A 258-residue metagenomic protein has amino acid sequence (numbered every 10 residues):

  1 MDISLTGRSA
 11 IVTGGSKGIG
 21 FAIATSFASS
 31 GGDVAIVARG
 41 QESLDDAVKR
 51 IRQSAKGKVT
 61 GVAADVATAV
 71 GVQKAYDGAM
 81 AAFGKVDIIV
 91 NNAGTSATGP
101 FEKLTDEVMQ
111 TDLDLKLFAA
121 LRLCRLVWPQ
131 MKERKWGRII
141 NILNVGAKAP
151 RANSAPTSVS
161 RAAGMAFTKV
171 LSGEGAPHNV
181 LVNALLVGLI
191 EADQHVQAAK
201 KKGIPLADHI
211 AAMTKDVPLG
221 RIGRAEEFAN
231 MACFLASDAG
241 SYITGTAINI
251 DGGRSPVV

Functional and structural regions predicted by a protein language model:
M1-I3, I19, A149, C233 (+1 more regions): Short C-terminal tail/terminal secondary-structure segment of NAD(P)H-dependent dehydrogenase/reductase domains
S9, S16-G18: Conserved glycine-rich cofactor-binding loop
Q73, D77, S96-Q110, N153-P156: Conserved mid-core segment of classical short-chain dehydrogenase/reductases
P100-F101, T105-L113, I139, H209 (+1 more regions): Substrate-binding pocket helix/loop in short-chain dehydrogenase/reductase
F101-E102, A149-A155, P177, G220 (+1 more regions): Active-site loop immediately N-terminal to the catalytic Tyr-X3-Lys motif of short-chain dehydrogenase/reductase
C124, S160-R161, T168: Active-site helix of classical SDR
P129, G173-P177, S241: Alpha-helical segment proximal to the catalytic Tyr-Lys
